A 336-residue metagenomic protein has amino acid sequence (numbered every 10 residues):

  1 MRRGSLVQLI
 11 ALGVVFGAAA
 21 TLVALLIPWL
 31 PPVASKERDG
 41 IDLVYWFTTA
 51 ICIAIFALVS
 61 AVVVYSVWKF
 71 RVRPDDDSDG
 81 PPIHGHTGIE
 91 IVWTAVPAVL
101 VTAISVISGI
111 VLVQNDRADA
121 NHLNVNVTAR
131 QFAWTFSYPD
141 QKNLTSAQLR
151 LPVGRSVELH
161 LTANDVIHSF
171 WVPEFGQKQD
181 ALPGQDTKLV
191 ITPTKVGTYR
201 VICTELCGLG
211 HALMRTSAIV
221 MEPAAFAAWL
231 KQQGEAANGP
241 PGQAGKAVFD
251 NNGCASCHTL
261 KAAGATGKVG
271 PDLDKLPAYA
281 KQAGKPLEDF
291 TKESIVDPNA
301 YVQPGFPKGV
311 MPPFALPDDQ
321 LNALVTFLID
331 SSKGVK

Functional and structural regions predicted by a protein language model:
M1-A11: N-terminal membrane topogenic signal
R2-G4, A20-W46, S60-V62, V67-A244 (+4 more regions): Non-transmembrane, membrane-proximal soluble domains of secreted or membrane proteins
L9-A19, F56, A98-T102: Hydrophobic alpha-helical membrane-insertion segments
C52: Globin-like tetrapyrrole-binding proteins
W171, D250, P312: Conserved Rossmann-like nucleotide-binding pocket used by diverse enzymes that bind dinucleotide cofactors
F175, L260, L276, F314-L316: Hydrophobic pocket-lining residues within nucleotide cofactor-binding pockets
T204-L213, K246-K285, V296-K308, D330-K336: Periplasmic/extracellular electron-transfer cofactor-ligation site, primarily the c-type cytochrome heme-c attachment
A225-G234, G309-K336: C-terminal capping alpha-helices of c-type cytochrome domains
